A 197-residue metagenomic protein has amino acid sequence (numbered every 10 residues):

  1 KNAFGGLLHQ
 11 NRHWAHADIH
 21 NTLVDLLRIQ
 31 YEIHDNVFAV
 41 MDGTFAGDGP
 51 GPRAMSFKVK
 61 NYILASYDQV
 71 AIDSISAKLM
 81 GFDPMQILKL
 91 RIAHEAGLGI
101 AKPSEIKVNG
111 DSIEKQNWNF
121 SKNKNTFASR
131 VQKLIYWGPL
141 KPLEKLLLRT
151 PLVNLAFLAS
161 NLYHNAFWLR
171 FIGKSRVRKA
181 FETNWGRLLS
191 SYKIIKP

Functional and structural regions predicted by a protein language model:
K1-P197: Extended, low-polarity segments enriched in aliphatic/aromatic residues
